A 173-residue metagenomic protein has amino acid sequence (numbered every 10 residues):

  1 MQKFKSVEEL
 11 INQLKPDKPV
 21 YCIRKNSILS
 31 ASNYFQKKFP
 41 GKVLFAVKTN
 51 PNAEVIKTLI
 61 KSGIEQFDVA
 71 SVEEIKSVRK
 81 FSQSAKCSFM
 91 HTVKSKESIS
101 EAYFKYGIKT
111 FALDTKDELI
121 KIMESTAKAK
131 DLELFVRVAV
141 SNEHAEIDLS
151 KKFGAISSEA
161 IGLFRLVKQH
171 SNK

Functional and structural regions predicted by a protein language model:
M1-F111, K116-L132, Q169: A charged N-terminal "starter" segment
K105, D114-K173: Conserved anion-binding
